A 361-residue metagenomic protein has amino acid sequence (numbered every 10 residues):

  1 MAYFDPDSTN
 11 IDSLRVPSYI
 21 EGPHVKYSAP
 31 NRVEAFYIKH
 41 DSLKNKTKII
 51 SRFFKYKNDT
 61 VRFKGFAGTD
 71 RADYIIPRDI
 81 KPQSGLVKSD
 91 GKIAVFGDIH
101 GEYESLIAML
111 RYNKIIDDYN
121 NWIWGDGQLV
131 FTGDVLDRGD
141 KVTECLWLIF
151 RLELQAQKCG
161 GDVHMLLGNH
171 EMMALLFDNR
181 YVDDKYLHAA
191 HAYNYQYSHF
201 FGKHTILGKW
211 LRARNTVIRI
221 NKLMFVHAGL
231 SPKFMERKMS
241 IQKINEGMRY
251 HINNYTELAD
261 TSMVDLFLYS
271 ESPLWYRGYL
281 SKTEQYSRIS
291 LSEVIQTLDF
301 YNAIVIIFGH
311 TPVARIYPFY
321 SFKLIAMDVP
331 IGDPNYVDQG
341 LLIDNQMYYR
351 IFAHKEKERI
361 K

Functional and structural regions predicted by a protein language model:
M1-K361: Feature recognizes metal-dependent phosphohydrolase scaffolds
